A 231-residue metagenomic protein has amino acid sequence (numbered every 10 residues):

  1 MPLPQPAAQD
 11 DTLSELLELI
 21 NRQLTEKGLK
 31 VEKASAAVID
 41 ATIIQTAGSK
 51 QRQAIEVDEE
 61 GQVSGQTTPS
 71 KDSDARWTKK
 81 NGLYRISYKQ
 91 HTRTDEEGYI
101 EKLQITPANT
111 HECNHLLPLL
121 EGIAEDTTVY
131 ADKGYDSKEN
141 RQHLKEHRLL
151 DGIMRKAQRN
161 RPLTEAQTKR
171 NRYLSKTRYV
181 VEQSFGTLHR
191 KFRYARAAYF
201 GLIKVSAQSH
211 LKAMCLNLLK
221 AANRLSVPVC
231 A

Functional and structural regions predicted by a protein language model:
M1-H147, C215: Polybasic low-complexity intrinsically disordered regions
A37, A157, L202: Residue-level "edge-of-site" marker
I105, R155-R159: Short, acidic/turn-prone active-site loops that include or flank metal/cofactor- and phosphate-binding residues
N114, E139, N160-Q167: Short, charged, surface-exposed secondary-structure boundary motifs
T128-Y130, G152-I153, V227: Acidic/polar loop patches that form or flank catalytic/metal-binding clefts of enzymes that bind anionic ligands
L144, P162, E182: Feature captures the catalytic cores and cofactor-binding loops of soluble hydro-lyases/lyases that act on carboxylate
H147-R148, K169-A231: Basic, amphipathic alpha-helical segments enriched in Lys/Arg and hydrophobic/aromatic residues
H147-R155: Short hydrophobic/aromatic-enriched beta-strand-loop microsegments
